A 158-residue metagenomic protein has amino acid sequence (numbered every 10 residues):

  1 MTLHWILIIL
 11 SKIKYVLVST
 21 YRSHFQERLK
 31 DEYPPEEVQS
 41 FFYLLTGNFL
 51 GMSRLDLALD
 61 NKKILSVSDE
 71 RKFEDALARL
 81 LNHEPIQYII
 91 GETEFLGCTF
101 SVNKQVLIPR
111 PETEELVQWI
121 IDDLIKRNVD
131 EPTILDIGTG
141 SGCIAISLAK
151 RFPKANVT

Functional and structural regions predicted by a protein language model:
H4-L7, S11-K14, G142-I144, T158: Residue-level marker of intrinsically disordered, low-complexity segments enriched for small/polar residues
I6, L10-I90: N-terminal auxiliary segments of SAM/dcSAM-dependent transferases
R71-V157: SAM-dependent Rossmann-like transferase core, predominantly class I methyltransferases with a strong bias toward
